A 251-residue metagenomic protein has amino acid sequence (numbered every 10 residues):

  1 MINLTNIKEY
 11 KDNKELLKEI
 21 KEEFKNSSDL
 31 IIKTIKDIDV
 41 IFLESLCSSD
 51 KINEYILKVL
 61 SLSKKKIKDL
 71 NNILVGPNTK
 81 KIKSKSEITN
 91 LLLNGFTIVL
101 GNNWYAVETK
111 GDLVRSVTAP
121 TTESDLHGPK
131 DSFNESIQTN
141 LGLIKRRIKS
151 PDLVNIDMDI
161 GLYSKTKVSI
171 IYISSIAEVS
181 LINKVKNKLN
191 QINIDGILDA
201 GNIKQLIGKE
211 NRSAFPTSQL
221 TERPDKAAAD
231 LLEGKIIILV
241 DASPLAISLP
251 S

Functional and structural regions predicted by a protein language model:
M1-S251: Membrane-embedded alpha-helical signal segments
